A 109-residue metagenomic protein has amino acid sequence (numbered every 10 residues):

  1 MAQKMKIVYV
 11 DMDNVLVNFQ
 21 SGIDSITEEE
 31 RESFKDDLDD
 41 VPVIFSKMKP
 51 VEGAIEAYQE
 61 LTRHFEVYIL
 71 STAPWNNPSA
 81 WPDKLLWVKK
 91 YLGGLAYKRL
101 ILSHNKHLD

Functional and structural regions predicted by a protein language model:
M1-M48: Active-site neighborhood of HAD-like aspartate-dependent phosphohydrolases
Q3-M5, H64, Y97: A general structural motif
I7, Y97-D109: Conserved Lys-Pro-Asp/Glu-containing loop-to-beta segment of HAD-superfamily phosphomonoesterases, centered on
V10, M48, L70-T72, S103-H104: Short His-Asn-centered micro-motif
Q20-S21, A73, K106: Short, flexible active-site-adjacent loop segments at beta-strand->alpha-helix junctions, enriched in small/polar
I23-S25, N76, D109: Flexible, glycine-rich phosphate/dinucleotide-binding loops and adjacent beta-alpha linkers at cofactor/substrate
K49, A54-V88: Substrate-recognition element of Asp-dependent hydrolases with the DxDx(T/V) motif
L86-I101: Structural recognition of alpha->loop->beta junctions
